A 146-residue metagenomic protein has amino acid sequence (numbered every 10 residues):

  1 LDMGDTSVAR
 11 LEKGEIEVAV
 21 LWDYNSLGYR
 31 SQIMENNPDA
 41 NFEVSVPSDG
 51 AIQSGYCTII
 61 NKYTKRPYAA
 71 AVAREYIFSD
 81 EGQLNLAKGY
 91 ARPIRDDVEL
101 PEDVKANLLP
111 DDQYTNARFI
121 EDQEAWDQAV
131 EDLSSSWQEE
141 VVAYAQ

Functional and structural regions predicted by a protein language model:
L1, P38-K62: Periplasmic-binding protein-like
L1-E43: Ligand-binding pocket segment of bilobal, Venus flytrap-like solute-binding proteins
L1-G4, A19, D49, R66-A70 (+2 more regions): Solvent-exposed, acidic/flexible segments
T6, R10, E15, G28 (+7 more regions): Extracytoplasmic/secreted proteins, especially bacterial periplasmic and envelope-associated proteins
A9, D111-Q146: Conserved C-terminal helix/tail region of periplasmic/extracytoplasmic solute-binding proteins
R10, G14, Y29-N36, Y63 (+4 more regions): Structured segments of extracytoplasmic/periplasmic soluble domains in secreted or envelope-associated proteins
K13, S31, P47-Q53, R74-I77 (+4 more regions): Catalytic cores of transferase enzymes with a strong primary signal for eukaryotic protein kinases
I52, Y56-R118: Mature extracytoplasmic/periplasmic domains
